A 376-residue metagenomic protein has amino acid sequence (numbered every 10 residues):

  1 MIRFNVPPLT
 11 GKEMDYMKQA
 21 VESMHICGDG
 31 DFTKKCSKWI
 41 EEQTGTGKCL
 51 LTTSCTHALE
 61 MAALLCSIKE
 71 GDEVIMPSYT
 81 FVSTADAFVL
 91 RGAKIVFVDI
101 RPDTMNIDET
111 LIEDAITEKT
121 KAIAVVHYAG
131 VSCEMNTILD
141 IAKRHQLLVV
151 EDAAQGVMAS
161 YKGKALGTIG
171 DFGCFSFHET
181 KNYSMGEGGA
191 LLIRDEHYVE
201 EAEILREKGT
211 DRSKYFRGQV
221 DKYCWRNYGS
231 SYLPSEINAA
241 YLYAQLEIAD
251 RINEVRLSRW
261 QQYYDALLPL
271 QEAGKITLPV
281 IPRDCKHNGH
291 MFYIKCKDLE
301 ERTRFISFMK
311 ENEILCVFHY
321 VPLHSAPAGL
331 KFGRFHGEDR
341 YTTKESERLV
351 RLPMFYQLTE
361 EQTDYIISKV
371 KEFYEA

Functional and structural regions predicted by a protein language model:
M1-I26, C224-R226, P353: N-terminal "arm"/small-domain region of PLP-dependent enzymes with the aminotransferase-like
I26-E73, A87-R91, F97-D99, K164: Phosphate-binding glycine-rich loop
K34-K38, Q43-C49, T110, D114 (+5 more regions): PLP-dependent aminotransferase class I/II
A62-I116, A122-A124, F308: Conserved PLP-anchoring active-site segment centered on the Schiff-base-forming lysine
D72, S78-T80, D99-R101, A153 (+3 more regions): Nucleotide-sugar donor-binding loop of glycosyltransferases
R91, R144-H145, N312: Helix C-cap/helix->beta junction micro-motif
D103-M185, A190-H197, R351: Active-site phosphate-binding strand-loop segment of PLP-dependent enzymes
